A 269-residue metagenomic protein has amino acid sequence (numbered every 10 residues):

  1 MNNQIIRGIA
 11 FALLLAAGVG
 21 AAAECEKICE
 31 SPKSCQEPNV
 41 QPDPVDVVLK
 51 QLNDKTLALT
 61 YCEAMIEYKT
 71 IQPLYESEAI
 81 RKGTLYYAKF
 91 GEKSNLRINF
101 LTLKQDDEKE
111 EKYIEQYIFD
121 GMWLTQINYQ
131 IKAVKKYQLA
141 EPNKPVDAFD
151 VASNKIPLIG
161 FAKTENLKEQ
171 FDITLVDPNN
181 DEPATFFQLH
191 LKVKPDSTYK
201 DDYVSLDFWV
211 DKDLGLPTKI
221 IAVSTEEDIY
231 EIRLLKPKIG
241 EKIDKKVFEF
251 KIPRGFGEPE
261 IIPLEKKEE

Functional and structural regions predicted by a protein language model:
M1-I9: Bacterial N-terminal signal peptides that target proteins for export
I9-G18: Bacterial N-terminal signal peptides
A21-E24: Boundary at the C-terminal end of the N-terminal hydrophobic targeting segment
E30-P44: N-terminal low-complexity, Pro/Thr/Ser-rich intrinsically disordered segments that act as propeptides or flexible
P44-Q130: N-terminal mature ectodomain segment of secretory-pathway/periplasmic proteins
G83, Y113, A133-V134, Q138-P145: A short alpha->loop->secondary-structure connector
W123-T125, K135, P145-A162, N166-E260: Gly/Pro-enriched, hydrophobic low-complexity segments that function as extracytoplasmic propeptides/linkers
E258-E269: Short, low-complexity, Pro/Ser/Thr/Gly-rich segments in the mature regions of secreted, periplasmic
